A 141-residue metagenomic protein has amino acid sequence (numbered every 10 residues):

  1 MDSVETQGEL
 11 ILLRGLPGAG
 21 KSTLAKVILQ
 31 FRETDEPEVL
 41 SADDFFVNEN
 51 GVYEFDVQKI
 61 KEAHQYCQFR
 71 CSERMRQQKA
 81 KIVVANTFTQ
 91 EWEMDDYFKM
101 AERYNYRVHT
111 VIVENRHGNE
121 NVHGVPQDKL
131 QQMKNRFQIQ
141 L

Functional and structural regions predicted by a protein language model:
D2-Q7, R74-Q77: Phosphate-binding P-loop
L10: Walker A (P-loop) ATP-phosphate-binding motif of ABC ATPase nucleotide-binding domains
L13: Hydrophobic anchor at the beta1->P-loop junction of P-loop NTPases
G20: Conserved glycine(s) of the Walker
T23-Q78, E114-N121: Conserved substrate/cofactor phosphate-moiety recognition/catalytic segment in nucleotide-dependent phosphotransferases
E54, Q58, Q68-E73, K79-K81 (+1 more regions): Replace "adjacent to P-loop NTPase cores in ATP/GTP-dependent enzymes" with "adjacent to NTP-binding cores
